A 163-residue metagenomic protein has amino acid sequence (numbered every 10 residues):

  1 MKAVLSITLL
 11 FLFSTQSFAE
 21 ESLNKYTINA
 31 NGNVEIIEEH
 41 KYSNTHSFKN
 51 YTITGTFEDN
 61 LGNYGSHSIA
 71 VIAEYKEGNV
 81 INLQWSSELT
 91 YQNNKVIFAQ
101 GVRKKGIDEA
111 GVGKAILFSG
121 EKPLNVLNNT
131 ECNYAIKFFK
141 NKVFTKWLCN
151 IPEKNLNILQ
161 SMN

Functional and structural regions predicted by a protein language model:
M1-I7: Sec-dependent signal peptide recognition, specifically the positively charged N-region followed immediately by
S14-S17: N-terminal signal peptide c-region/cleavage motif recognized by signal peptidases
E20-N163: Beta-strand-enriched cores of mature, soluble protein domains
